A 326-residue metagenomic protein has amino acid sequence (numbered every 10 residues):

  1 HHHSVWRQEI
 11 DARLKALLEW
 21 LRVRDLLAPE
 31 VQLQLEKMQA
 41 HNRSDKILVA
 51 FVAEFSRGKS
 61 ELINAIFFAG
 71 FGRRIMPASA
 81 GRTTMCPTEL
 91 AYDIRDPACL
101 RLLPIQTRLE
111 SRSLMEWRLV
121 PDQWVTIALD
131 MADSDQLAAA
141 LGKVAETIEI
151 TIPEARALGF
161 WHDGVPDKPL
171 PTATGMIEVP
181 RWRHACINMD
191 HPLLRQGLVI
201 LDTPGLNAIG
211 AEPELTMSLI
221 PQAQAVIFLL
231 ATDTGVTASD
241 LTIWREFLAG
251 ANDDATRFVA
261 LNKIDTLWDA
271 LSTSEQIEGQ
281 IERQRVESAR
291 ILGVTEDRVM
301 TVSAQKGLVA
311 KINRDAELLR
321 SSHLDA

Functional and structural regions predicted by a protein language model:
H1-L26: Charged, amphipathic alpha-helical linker segments immediately N-terminal to NTP-binding catalytic cores
D11-A12, E36-A326: Globular "head" domains of long coiled-coil molecular machines
L17-L18, P29-V31, R195-Q196: A short alpha-helix capping/helix-coil boundary motif
V23-E30, L35-K37: Solvent-exposed loop/turn elements at secondary-structure boundaries
